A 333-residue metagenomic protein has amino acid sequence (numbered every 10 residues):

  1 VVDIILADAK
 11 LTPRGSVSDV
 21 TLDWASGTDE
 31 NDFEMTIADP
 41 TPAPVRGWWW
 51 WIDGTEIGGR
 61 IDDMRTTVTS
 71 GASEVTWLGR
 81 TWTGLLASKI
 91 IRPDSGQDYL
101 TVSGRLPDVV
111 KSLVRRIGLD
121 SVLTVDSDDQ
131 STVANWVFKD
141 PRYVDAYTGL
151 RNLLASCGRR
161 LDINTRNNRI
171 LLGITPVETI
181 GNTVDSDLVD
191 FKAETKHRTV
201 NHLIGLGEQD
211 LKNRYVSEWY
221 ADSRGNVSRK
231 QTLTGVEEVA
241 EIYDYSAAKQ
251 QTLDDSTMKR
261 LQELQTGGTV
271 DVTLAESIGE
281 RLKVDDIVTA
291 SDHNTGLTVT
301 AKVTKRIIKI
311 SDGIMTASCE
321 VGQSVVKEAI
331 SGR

Functional and structural regions predicted by a protein language model:
V1-T28, S186-A193: Solvent-exposed edge beta-strands and adjacent loop segments that serve as assembly or binding interfaces
T12-R46, T83-P93, Y99-T101, V270-D271 (+1 more regions): Extracellular/virion structural assembly segments
A38-S121: Surface-exposed cap/loop segments at beta↔alpha junctions
W49-L78, D162, T289-T316: Short beta-strand and beta-hairpin "edge-sheet" elements
R65-L86, T124-Q209: Short beta-strand-centered interaction patches in the first periplasmic/extracellular domains of large envelope
Q97-S127, S131, V239-D244, V325-R333: Intrinsically disordered, low-complexity terminal/linker regions enriched in Pro/Ser/Gly and acidic residues
V177-M315, Q323-S331: Acidic, small/polar-enriched beta strand-loop surface segments
